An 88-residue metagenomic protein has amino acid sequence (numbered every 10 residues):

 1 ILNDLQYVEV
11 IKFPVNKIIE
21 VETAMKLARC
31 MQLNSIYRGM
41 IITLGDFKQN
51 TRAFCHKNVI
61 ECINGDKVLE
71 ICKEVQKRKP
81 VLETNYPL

Functional and structural regions predicted by a protein language model:
I1-L88: Mixed-charge (Asp/Glu-Lys/Arg
